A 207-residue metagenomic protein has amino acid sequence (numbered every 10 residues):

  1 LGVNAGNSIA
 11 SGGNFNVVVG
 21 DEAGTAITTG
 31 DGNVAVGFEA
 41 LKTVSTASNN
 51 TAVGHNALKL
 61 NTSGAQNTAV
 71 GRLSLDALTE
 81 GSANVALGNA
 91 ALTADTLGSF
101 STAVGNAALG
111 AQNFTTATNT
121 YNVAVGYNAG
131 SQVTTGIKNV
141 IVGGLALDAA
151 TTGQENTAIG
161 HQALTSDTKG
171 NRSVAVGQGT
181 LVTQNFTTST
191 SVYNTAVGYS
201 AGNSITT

Functional and structural regions predicted by a protein language model:
L1-T207: Glycine- and small/polar-enriched repetitive beta-structure motifs of secreted/surface proteins
